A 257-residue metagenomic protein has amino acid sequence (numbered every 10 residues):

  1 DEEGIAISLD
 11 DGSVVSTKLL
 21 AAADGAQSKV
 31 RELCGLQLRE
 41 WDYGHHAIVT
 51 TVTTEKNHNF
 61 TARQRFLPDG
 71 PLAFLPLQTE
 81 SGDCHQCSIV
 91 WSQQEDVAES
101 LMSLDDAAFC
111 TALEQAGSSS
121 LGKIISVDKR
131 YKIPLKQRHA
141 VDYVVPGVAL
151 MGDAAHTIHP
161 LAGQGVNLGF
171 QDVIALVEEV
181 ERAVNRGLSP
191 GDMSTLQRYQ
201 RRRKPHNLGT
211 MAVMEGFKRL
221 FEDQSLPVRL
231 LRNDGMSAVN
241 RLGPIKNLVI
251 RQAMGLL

Functional and structural regions predicted by a protein language model:
D1-I5: A conserved short coil-to-beta-strand element within the FAD-binding core of flavoproteins
D10-L19: Core beta-strand elements of the Rossmann-like FAD/NAD(P) dinucleotide-binding domain in flavoenzyme oxidoreductases
Q27-A62, L72, Q93-V97, L113-E114: Central beta-strand plus flanking loop segment that forms part of the substrate or channel wall within the catalytic
L67-P134: Conserved FAD/dinucleotide-binding core of flavoprotein oxidoreductases
D142-L161: Short FAD-binding loop at a beta-strand-to-alpha-helix junction that anchors the flavin cofactor in diverse
H159-D172: A conserved FAD-binding loop/helix module that cradles the flavin
E178-L257: C-terminal helical "tail/cap" subdomain of flavin- and related membrane-associated enzymes
